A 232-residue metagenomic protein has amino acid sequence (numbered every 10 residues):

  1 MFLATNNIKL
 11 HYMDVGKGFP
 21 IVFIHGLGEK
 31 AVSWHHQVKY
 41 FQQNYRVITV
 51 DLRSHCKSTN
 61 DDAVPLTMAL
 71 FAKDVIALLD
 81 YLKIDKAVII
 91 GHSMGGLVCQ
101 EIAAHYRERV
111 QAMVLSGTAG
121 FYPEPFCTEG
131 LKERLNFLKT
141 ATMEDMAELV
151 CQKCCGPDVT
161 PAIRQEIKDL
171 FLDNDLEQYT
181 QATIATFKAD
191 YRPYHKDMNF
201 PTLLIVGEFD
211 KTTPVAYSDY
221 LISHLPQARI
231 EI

Functional and structural regions predicted by a protein language model:
G18, G26-E29, S93: Active-site glycine-rich loops that stabilize anionic/oxyanionic intermediates across multiple enzyme folds
G26-H36, V47: Serine-hydrolase catalytic-loop signature spanning alpha/beta hydrolases and amidase-signature enzymes
H36-Q42, I48-I90: Active-site loop/oxyanion-hole signature of alpha/beta-hydrolase fold enzymes
G91-G95, C99: Gly/Ala-rich beta-loop-alpha elbow adjacent to hydrolase catalytic centers
Q100-H105, R109-A141: Flexible "cap/lid" loop of the alpha/beta hydrolase fold
P123-E129, A141-K196: Conserved alpha/beta-hydrolase catalytic His-Asp/Glu region
M198, L204-V206, D210: Short beta-strand/loop motif that positions the catalytic acidic residue of the alpha/beta-hydrolase fold
V215-I232: Catalytic histidine neighborhood in serine/cysteine hydrolases with alpha/beta-hydrolase-type architecture
